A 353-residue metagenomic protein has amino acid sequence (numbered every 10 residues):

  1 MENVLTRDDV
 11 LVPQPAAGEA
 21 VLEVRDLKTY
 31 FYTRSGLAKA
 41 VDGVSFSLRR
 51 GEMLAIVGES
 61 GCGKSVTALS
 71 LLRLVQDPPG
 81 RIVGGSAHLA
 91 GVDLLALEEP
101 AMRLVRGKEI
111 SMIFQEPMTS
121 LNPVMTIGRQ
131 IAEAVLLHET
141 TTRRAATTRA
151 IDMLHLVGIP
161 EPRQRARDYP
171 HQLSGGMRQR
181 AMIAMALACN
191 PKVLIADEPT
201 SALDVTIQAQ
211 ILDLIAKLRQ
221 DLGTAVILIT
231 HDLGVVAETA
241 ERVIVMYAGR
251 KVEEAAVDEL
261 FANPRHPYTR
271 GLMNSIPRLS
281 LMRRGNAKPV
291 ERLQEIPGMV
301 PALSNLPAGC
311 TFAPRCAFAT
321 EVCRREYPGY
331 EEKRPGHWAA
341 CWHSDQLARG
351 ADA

Functional and structural regions predicted by a protein language model:
M1-P264, N274, V300, A339-A340 (+1 more regions): ABC transporter nucleotide-binding domains
L11, P15-A20, A256-A353: Charged, flexible cofactor/metal-binding loops and thiol motifs
